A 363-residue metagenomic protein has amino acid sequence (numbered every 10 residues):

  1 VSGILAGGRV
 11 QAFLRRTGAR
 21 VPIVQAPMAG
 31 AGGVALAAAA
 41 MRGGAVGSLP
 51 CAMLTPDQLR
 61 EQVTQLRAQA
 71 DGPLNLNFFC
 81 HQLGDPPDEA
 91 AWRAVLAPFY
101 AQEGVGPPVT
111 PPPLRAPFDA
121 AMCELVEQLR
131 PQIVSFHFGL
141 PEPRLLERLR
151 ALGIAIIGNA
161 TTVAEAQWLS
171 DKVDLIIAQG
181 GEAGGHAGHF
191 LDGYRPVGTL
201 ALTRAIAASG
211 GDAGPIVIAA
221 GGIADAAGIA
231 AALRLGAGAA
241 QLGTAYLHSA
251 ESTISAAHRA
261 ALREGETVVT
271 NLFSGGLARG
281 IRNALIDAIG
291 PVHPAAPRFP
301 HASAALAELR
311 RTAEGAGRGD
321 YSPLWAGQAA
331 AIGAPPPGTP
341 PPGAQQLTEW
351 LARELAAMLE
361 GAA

Functional and structural regions predicted by a protein language model:
S2-D212: Active-site entrance/lid segments in N-terminal catalytic domains of soluble metabolic enzymes
G7, P22-Q25, G30, S48 (+6 more regions): A generic, residue-level signal for flexible/boundary positions that often mark functional hotspots
H186-D212, A224-A363: Conserved active-site-proximal phosphate/metal-binding subdomains
I216-I223: Alpha-helical hinge/cap motifs
